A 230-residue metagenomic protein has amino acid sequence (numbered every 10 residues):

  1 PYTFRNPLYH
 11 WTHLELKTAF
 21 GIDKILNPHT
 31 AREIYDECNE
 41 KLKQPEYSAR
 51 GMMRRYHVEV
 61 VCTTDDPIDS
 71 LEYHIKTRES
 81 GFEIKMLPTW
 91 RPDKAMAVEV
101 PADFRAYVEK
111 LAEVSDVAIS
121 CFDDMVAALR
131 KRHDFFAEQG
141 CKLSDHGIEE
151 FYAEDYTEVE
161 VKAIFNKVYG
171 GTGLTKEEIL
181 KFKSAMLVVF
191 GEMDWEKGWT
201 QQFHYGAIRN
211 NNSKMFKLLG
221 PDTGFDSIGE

Functional and structural regions predicted by a protein language model:
P1-K197: Metal-cofactor-binding active-site regions of metalloenzymes
G173-E230: Long, well-ordered mid-to-C-terminal structural blocks that present hydrophobic/aromatic surfaces
